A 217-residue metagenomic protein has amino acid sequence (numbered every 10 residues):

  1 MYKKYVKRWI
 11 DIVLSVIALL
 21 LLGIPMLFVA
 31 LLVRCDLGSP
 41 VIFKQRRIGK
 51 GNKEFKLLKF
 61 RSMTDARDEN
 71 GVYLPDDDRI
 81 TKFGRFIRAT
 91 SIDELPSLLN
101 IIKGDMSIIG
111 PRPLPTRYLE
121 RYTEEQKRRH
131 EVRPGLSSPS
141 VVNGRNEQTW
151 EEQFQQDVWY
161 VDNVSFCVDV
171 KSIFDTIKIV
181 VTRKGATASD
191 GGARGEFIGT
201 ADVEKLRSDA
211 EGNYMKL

Functional and structural regions predicted by a protein language model:
M1-D65, S172-L217: A hydrophobic, helix-centered structural microdomain
M1-S15, K44-Q45, L74, V141 (+2 more regions): Glycine-rich flexible loop motifs, especially short His-Gly-Gly/GGXG/HXGH segments used as catalytic or interaction
K3, L22, D77, R88-I92 (+1 more regions): Short, solvent-exposed loop/helix junctions and linker helices that flank or host conserved functional motifs
S15, A30, F43, T81-R85 (+2 more regions): Positions in alpha-helical segments
V29, F43-K44, V72, I109-P111 (+4 more regions): Short, hydrophobic secondary-structure boundary micro-motifs
R34-C35, A89, I101, G144-R145: Conserved catalytic core of Hanks-type protein kinase domains
F43-R79, S137-Q155: Short, glycine-rich, amphipathic interfacial segments at transmembrane boundaries or analogous
D76-R133, I173-T176, V180: A short, structured surface patch at a secondary-structure boundary
